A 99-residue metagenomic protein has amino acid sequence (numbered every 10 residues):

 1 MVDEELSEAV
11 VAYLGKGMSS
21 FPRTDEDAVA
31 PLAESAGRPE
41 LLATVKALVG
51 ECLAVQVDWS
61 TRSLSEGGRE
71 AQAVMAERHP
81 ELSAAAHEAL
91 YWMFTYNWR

Functional and structural regions predicted by a protein language model:
M1-R99: Charged, amphipathic alpha-helical regulatory modules used for macromolecular assembly or allosteric control
